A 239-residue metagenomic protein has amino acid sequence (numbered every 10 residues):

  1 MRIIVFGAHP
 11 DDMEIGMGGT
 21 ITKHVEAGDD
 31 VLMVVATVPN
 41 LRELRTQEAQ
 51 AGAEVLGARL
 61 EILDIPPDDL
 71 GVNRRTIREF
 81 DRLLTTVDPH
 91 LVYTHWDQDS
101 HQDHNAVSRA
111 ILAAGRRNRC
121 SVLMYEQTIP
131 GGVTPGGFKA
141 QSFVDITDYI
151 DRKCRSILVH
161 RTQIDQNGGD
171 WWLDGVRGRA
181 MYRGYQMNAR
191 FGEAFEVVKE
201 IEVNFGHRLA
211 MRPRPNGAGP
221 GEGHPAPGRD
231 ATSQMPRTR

Functional and structural regions predicted by a protein language model:
M1-F6, Q47, E54, R59 (+1 more regions): Metal-dependent de-N-acetylase/amidase catalytic core
R2-P10, E14-E43: ATP-dependent adenylation/pyrophosphate-handling site
E14, P67, I129: Short, glycine/acidic-enriched loop or turn micro-motifs at the edges of active sites
V25, G52-E54: Acidic (Asp/Glu)-rich catalytic clusters
M33, I62-D64, M124: A structural preference for short, hydrophobic beta-strand core positions in alpha/beta folds
A36-V38, I65, Q127: Active-site loop/turn elements of alpha/beta-hydrolase fold enzymes, especially the short glycine-/histidine-rich
L63-G71: Short beta->alpha junction loops
